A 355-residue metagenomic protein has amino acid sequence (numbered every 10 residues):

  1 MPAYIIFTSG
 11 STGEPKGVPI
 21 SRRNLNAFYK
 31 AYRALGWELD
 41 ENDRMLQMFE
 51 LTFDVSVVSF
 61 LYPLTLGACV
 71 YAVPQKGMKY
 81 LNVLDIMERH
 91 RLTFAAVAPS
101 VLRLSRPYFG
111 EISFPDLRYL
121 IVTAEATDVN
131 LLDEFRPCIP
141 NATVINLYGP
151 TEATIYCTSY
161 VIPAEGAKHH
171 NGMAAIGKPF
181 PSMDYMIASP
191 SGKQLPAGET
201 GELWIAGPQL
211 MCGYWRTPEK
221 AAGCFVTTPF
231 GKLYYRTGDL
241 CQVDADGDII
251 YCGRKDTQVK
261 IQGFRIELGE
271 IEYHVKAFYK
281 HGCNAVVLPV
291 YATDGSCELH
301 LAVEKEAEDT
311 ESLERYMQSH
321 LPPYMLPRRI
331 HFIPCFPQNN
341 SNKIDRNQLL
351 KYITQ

Functional and structural regions predicted by a protein language model:
M1-Q194, E202-M211, Y234, V259: Motif- and composition-driven signal specific to adenylation
L25, T143-N146, V161-Q355: AMP-dependent adenylate-forming
